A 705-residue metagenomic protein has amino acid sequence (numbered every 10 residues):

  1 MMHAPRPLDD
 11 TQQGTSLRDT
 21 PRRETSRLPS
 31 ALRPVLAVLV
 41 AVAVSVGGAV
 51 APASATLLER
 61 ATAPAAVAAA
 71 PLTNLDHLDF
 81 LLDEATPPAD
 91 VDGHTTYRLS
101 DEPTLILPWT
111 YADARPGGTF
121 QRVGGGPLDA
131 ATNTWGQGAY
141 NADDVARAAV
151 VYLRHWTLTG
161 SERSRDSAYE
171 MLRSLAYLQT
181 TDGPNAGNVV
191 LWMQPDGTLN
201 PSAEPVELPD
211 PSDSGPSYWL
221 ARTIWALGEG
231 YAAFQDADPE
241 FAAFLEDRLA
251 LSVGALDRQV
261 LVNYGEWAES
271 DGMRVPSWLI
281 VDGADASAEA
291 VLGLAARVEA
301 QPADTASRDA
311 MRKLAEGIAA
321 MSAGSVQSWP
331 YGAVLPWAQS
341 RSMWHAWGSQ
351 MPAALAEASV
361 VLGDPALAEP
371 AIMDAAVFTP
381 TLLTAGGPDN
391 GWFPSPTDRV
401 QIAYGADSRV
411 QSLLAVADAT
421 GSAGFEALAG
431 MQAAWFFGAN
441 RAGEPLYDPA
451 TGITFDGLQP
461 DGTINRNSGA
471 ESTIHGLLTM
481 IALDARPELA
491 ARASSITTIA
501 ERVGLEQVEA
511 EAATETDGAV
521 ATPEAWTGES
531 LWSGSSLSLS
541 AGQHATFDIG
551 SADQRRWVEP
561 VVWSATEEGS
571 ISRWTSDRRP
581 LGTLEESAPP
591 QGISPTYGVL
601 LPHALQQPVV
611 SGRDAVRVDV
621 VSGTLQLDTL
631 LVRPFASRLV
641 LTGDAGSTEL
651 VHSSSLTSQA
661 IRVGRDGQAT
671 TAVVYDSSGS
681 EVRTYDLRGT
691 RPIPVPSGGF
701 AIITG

Functional and structural regions predicted by a protein language model:
M1-T11, S16-L58: Secretory targeting and sorting signals
L57-L72, W156-Y169, G230-V253, A296-A315 (+3 more regions): Structural helix-adjacent loops and short alpha-helical linkers that scaffold large soluble proteins
A61-D92, A237, A415-A419, M431 (+4 more regions): Terminal, non-catalytic domain-edge segments
A61-R147, T159-P211, E240, F244-S277 (+3 more regions): Low-complexity, Ser/Thr/Pro/Gly-enriched N-terminal "stalk/linker" regions
A139-T157, R165-A168, S214-A232, L279-E299 (+5 more regions): Well-ordered alpha-helical segments within folded domains of soluble proteins
T527-W557, E567-G569, P602-H603, T624-D628 (+3 more regions): Short beta-strands within extracellular/lumenal beta-sheet-rich domains
R617-L625: Short beta-strand-plus-loop segments that form exposed binding edges in beta-rich domains
R688-G705: C-terminal beta-strand-rich structural cap/linker in extracellular carbohydrate-active enzymes
